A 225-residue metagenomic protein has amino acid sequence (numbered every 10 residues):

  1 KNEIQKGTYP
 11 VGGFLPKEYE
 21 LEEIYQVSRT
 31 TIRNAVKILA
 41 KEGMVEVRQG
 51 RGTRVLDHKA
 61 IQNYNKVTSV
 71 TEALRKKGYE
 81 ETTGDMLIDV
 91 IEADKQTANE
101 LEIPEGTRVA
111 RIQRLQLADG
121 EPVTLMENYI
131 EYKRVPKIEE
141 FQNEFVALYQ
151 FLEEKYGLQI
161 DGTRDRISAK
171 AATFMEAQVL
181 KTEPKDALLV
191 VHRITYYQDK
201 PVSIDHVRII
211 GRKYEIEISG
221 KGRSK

Functional and structural regions predicted by a protein language model:
K1-V55: N-terminal helix-turn-helix
D57-K225: All-alpha effector-binding/dimerization core of bacterial HTH-type transcriptional repressors
